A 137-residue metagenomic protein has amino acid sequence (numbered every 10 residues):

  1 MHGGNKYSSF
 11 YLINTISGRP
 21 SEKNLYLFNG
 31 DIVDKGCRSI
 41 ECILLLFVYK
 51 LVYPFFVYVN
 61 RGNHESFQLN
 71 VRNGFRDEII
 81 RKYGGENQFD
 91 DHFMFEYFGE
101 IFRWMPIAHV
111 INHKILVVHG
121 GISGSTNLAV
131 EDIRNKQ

Functional and structural regions predicted by a protein language model:
M1-Q137: Feature recognizes metal-dependent phosphohydrolase scaffolds
